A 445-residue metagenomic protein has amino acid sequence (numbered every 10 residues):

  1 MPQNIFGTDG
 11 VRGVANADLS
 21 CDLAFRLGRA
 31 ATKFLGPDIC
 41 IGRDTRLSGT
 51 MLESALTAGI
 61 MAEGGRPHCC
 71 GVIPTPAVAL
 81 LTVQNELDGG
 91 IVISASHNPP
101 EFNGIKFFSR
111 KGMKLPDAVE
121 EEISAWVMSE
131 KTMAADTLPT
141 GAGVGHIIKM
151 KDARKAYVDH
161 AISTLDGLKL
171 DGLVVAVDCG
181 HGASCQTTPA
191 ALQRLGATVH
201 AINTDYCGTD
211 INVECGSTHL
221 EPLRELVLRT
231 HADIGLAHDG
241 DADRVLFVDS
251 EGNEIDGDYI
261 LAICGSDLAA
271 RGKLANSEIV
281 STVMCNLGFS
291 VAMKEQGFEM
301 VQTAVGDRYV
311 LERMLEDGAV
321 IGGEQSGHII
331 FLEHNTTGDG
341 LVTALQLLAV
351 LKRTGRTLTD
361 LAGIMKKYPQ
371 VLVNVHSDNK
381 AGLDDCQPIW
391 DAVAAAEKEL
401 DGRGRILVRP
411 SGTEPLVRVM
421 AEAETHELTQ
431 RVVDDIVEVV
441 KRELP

Functional and structural regions predicted by a protein language model:
M1, V14, N103-T230: Gly/Ser/Thr-enriched, mixed-charge loops and adjacent short helices that form phosphate/oxyanion-binding elements
M1-G64, D88, G143-L173, D385: An N-terminal, well-structured beta->alpha segment
F6-G7, I41-R43, P67-G71, V92-I93 (+8 more regions): General beta-strand structural signal in soluble alpha/beta enzymes
R29, K33, I39-F102, A190-V248: N-terminal small/polar loop signature for handling phosphorylated ligands or for N-terminal nucleophile
T45-T50, N98, H181-Q186, A242-D243 (+2 more regions): Gly/Ser/Thr-rich loops at beta-strand to alpha-helix junctions that form or flank small-molecule/cofactor-binding
A77, E121-V158, S250-G323, I330-F331: Proline/glycine-rich low-complexity loops and linkers
I234, R271-P445: Phosphate-binding and adjacent anionic-ligand microenvironments
